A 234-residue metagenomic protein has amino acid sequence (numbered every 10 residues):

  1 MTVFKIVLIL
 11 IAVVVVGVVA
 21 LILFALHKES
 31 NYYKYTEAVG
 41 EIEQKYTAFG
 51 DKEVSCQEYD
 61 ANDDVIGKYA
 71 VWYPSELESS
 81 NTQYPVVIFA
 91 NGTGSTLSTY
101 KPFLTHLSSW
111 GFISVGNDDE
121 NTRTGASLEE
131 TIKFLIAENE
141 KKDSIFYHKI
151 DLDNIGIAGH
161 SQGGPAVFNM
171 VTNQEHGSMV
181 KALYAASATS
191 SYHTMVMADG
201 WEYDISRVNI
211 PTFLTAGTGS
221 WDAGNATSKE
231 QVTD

Functional and structural regions predicted by a protein language model:
M1-V16: N-terminal Sec-pathway targeting helices
H27-T82: N-terminal cap/lid segment of alpha/beta-hydrolase-fold proteins
E78-Q83, A126-P165, N173-Q174: Gly/Ser-rich "nucleophile elbow"/oxyanion-hole loop immediately N-terminal to the catalytic nucleophile in hydrolases
N81-G92: Short beta-strand element of the alpha/beta-hydrolase
S98-N117: Short amphipathic alpha-helix adjacent to the substrate-entry channel of hydrolases
A166-M170, T194: Hydrolases whose catalytic domains are alpha/beta-hydrolase-1, hotdog thioesterase, or metallo-beta-lactamase-like
M170-V180: Conserved hydrolase catalytic core segment
K181-D234: The feature captures the conserved acid-bearing segment of alpha/beta-hydrolase catalytic domains
